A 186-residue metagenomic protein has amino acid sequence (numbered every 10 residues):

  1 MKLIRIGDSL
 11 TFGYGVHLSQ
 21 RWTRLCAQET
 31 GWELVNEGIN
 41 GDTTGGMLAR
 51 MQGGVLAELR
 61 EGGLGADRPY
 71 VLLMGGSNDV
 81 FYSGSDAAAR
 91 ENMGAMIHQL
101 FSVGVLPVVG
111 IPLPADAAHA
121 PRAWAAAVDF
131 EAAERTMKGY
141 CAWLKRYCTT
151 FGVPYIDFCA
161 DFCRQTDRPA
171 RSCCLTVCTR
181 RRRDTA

Functional and structural regions predicted by a protein language model:
M1-A66: Serine-esterase "nucleophile elbow" of acetyl-processing enzymes
E29, R50-A186: Alpha-helical cap/lid subdomain in secreted, periplasmic, or secretory-pathway luminal O-acyl-processing enzymes
